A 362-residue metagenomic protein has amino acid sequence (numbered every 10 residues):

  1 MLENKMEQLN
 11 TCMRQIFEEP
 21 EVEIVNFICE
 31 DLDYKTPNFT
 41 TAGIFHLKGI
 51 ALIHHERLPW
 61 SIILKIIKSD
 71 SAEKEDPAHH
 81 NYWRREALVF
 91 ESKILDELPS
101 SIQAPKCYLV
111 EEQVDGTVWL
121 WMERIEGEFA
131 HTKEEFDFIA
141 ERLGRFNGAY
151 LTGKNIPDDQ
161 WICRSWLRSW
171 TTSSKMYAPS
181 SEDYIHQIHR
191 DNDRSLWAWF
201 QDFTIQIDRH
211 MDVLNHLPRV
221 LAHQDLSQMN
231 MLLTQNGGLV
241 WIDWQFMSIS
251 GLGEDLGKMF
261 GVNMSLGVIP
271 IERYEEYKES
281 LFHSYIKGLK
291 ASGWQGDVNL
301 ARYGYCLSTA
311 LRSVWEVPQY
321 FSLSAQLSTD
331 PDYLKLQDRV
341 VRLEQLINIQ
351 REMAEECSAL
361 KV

Functional and structural regions predicted by a protein language model:
M1-T40, L52-P59, A198, D212 (+3 more regions): Regulatory N- and C-terminal appendages and interdomain linkers associated with kinase/kinase-like NTP transferase
N10-T11, Q15-I16, E86-K93: A short, contiguous, amphipathic alpha-helix enriched in charged residues
D33-T36, A51, K68, L109-V114 (+5 more regions): Short, flexible loop/turn elements at secondary-structure junctions
N38-H54, I63, I207-E254: Active-site acidic catalytic loop and adjacent metal/ATP-binding pocket of ATP-dependent phosphoryl transfer enzymes
R57-R84, S92-W161: ATP-binding pocket architecture of kinase catalytic cores
L88, G253-S292, A310-T329: Active-site activation/catalytic loop segments of kinase-like enzymes and analogous catalytic loops in related
R124-R145, T152-H223, L233-Q235, P331-K361: ATP-dependent phospho-/nucleotidyl transfer catalytic cores
G293-L311: All-alpha amphipathic helical-bundle segments outside canonical DNA-binding/catalytic cores that form hydrophobic
